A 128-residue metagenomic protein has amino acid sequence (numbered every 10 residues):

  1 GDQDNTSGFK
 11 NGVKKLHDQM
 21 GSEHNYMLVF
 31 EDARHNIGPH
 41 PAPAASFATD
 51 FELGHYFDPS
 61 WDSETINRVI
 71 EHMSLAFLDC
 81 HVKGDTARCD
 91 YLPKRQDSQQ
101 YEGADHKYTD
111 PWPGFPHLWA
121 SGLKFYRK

Functional and structural regions predicted by a protein language model:
G1-Q3, F30-A33: Active-site-proximal beta-strand/loop segments in catalytic clefts of secreted hydrolases
G1-S7, S121: Short N-terminal secondary-structure initiator segments
N5-G12, G38: Conserved alpha/beta-hydrolase "acid-adjacent" motif
G12-S22: Conserved loop-alpha-helix segment in the C-terminal half of the alpha/beta-hydrolase fold that carries the catalytic
S22-E23, E31-N36, P41-K128: Alpha/beta-hydrolase-fold serine-hydrolase catalytic core, especially in secreted/extracellular enzymes
